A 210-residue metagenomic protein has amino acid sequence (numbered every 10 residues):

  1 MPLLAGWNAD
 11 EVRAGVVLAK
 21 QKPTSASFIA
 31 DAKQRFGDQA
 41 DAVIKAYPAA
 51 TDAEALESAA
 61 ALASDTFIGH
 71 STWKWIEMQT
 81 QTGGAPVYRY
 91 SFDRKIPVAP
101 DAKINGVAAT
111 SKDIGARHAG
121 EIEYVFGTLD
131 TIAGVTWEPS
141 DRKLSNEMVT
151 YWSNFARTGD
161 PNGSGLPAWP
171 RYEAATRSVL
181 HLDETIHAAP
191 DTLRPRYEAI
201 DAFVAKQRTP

Functional and structural regions predicted by a protein language model:
M1-S140, Y151, T158: Substrate-gating cap/lid region and adjacent catalytic-acid/histidine neighborhood within extracellular/lumenal
S91, E173, V179-L180, R196-E198 (+1 more regions): Small/flexible residues
V98, T128-I132, A175, I186-A188 (+1 more regions): A generic structural micro-environment signature that highlights single residues at secondary-structure boundaries
A116-R117, N146, Y172-A174: A structural signal for short secondary-structure junctions
A133-E147, T192-P195, A199: A short, structured beta-strand-centered segment in the mid-to-C-terminal lobe of catalytic cores from group-transfer
N146-N162, L166-P167: K/E-rich alpha-helical interaction surfaces of small helical-bundle regulatory domains
N162-A189: Mature extracytoplasmic/periplasmic domains
T185-P210: Tryptophan-rich aromatic "cage" segments
